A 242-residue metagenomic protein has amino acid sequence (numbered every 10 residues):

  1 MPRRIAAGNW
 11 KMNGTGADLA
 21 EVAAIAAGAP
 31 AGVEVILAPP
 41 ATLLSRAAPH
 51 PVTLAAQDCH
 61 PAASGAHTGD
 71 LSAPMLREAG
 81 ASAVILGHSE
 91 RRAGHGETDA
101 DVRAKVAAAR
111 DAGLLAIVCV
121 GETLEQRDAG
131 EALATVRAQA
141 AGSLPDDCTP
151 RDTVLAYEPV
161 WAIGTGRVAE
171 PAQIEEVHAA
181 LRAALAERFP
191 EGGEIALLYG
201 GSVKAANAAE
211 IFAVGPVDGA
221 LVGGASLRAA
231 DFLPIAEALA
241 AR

Functional and structural regions predicted by a protein language model:
M1-R242: Active-site loop-to-helix "anion-binding N-cap" substructures in soluble metabolic enzymes
